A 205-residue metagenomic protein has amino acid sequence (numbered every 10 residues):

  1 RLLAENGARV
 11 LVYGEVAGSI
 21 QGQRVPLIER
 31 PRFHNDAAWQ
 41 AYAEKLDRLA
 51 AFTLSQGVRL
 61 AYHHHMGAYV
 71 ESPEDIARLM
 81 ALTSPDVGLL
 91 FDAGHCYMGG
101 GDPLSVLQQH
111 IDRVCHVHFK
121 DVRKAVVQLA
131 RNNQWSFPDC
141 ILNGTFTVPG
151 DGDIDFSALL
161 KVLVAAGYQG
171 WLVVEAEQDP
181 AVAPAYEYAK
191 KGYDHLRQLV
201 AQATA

Functional and structural regions predicted by a protein language model:
R1-G88: Active-site acidic/histidine proton-transfer and metal-coordination neighborhood in alpha/beta enzyme cores
E15-S19, M66-A68, A93-Y97, D121-R123 (+1 more regions): Active-site-proximal loop/turn and secondary-structure-junction residues that shape catalytic pockets, frequently
I28, N35, Y62-H65, C96 (+3 more regions): Residues at structural and domain junctions
D47, A51, S55, P73-V87 (+1 more regions): Histidine-acidic metal/acid-base catalytic patches
